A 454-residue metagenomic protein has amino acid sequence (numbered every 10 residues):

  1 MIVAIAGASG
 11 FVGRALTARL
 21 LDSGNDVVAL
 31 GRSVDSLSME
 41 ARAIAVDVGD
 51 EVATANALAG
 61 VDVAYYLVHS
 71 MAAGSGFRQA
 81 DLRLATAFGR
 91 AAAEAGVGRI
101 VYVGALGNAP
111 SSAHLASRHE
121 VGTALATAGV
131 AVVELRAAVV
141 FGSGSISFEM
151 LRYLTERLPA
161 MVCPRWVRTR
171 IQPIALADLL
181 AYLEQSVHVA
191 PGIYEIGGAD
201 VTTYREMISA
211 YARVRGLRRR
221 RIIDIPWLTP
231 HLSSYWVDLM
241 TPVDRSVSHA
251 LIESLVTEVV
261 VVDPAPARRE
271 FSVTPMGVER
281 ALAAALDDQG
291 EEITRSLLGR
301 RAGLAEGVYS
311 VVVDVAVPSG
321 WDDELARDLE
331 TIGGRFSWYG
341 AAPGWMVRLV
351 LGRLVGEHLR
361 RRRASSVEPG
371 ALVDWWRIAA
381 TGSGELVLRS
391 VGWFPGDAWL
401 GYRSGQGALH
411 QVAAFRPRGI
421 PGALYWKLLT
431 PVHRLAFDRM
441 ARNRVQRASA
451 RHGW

Functional and structural regions predicted by a protein language model:
M1-N25: N-terminal Rossmann NAD(P)H-binding glycine-rich loop of SDR-like oxidoreductase domains
D35-A95, A105-A109: NAD(P)H-binding glycine-rich loop region in Rossmannoid oxidoreductase-like domains and their noncatalytic homologs
L84, I146-S147, W166-V187, G192-E195: Substrate-positioning beta->alpha
G104, G122-I146, M150-Y153, R157 (+1 more regions): Conserved beta-loop-beta element that borders a ligand/cofactor-binding pocket
S186-A250, E258-S310: Mid/C-terminal beta-alpha module of Rossmann-like enzyme folds, strongest in SDR-family dehydrogenases/epimerases
M276-E279, A283, D287-E357, W454: Hydrophobic ligand-binding cavity/cleft-lining segments
P318, E330-P395, Q406: Glycine-rich portal/gate segments that line the openings of hydrophobic small-molecule binding cavities
S390-L435: Beta-strand/loop substructures that line and gate deep hydrophobic ligand-binding cavities in soluble
